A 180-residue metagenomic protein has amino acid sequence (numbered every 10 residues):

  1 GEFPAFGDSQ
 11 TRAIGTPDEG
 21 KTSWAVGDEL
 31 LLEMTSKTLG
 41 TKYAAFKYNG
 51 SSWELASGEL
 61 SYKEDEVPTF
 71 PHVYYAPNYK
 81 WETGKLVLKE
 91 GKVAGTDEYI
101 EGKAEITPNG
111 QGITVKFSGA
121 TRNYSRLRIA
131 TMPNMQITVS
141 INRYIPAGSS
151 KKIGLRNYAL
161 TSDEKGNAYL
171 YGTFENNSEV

Functional and structural regions predicted by a protein language model:
G1-V180: Sec-type signal peptide cleavage vicinity
